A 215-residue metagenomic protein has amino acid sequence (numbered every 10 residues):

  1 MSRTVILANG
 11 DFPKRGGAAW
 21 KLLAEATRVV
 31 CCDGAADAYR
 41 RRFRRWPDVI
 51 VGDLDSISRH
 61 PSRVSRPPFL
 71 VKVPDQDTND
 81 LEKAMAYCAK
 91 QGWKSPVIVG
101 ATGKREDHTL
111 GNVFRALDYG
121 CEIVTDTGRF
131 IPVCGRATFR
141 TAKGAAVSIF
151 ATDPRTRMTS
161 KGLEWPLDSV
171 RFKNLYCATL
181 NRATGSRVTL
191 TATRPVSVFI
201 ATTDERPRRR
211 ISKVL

Functional and structural regions predicted by a protein language model:
M1-H60: N-terminal beta-strand-loop-alpha-helix module at the start of alpha/beta ligand-binding or catalytic domains
R15-G16, T78-E82, R105-L110: Short glycine/serine/threonine-rich phosphate/pyrophosphate-binding segments that cradle anionic phosphate groups
W20-E25, R44-P47, V113-L117, F139 (+2 more regions): Short, solvent-exposed amphipathic alpha-helical segments in soluble enzyme and RNA/protein-processing domains
R45-I50, R63-V73, C121, R136-A137: Active-site regions of enzymes building and remodeling cell-envelope glycoconjugates
P68-G92: Short phosphate-binding loop-to-helix
C88-V133: Anionic-ligand-binding alpha/beta catalytic cores of soluble enzymes and soluble regulatory domains that recognize
V133-L215: Long, charged alpha-helical interface segments
